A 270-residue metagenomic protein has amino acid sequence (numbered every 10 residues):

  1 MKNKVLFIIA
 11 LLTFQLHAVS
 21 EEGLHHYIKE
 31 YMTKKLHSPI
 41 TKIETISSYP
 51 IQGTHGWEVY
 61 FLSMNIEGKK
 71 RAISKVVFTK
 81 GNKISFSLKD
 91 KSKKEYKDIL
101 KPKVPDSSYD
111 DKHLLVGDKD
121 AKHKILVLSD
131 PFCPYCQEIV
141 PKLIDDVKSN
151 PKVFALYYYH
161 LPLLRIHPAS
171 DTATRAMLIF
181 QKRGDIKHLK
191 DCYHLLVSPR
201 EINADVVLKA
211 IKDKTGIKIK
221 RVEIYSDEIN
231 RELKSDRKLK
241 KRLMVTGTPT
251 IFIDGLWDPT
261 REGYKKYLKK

Functional and structural regions predicted by a protein language model:
K4-F14: Sec-dependent N-terminal signal peptides
V19-F86, R200, K209-K270: C-terminal cap of thioredoxin/glutaredoxin-like
H55-W57, A72, D111, D120 (+2 more regions): Extracytoplasmic
K80-S108: A short, surface-exposed interaction/processing loop segment used at functional sites
D106-H123, K148: A short beta-strand-turn-helix
D111-L115, S129-P134: Non-cytosolic head/periplasmic domains of membrane-anchored proteins
D118-A121, F132, T248, T260: Mature, Sec-exported extracytoplasmic domains of Gram-positive
L126-P131, Q137-T215, K241-G247: Structural alpha/beta surface segment adjacent to cysteine/selenocysteine redox centers across thiol/disulfide enzymes
